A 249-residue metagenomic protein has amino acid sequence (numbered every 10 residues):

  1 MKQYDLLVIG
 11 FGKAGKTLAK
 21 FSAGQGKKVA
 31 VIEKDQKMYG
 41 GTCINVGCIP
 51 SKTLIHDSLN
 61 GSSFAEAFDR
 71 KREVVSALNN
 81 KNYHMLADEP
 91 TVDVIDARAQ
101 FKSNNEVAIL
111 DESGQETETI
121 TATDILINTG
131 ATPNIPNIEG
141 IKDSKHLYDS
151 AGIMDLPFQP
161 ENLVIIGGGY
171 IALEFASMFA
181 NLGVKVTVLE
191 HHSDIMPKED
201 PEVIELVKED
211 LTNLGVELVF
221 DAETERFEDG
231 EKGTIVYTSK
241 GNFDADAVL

Functional and structural regions predicted by a protein language model:
M1-I9, K16-T17, F21-G24, K34 (+4 more regions): FAD-binding core/adjacent interface of flavoenzyme oxidoreductases
L6, F11-L78, M178-K198: Beta1-alpha1 glycine-rich phosphate/pyrophosphate-binding loop at the start of Rossmann-like nucleotide-binding domains
F11, G15, G168-L173: Short, conserved structural micro-motifs that define repeat-unit consensus positions and nucleotide-binding loops
G26, E89-T91, G183, G215: Glycine-centered loop/turn motif at secondary-structure junctions
K28-E33, T187, K208, T212 (+2 more regions): A generic structural signal for ordered secondary structure
G40, E73-N80, M154-D155, P160-V164 (+1 more regions): Rossmann-like dinucleotide-binding cores of NAD(P)H-dependent redox enzymes
K52, D57, I135-P136, P157 (+1 more regions): Activation segment
S58-S62, T212-E223, F243-A247: Short, basic, helix/turn surface patches
